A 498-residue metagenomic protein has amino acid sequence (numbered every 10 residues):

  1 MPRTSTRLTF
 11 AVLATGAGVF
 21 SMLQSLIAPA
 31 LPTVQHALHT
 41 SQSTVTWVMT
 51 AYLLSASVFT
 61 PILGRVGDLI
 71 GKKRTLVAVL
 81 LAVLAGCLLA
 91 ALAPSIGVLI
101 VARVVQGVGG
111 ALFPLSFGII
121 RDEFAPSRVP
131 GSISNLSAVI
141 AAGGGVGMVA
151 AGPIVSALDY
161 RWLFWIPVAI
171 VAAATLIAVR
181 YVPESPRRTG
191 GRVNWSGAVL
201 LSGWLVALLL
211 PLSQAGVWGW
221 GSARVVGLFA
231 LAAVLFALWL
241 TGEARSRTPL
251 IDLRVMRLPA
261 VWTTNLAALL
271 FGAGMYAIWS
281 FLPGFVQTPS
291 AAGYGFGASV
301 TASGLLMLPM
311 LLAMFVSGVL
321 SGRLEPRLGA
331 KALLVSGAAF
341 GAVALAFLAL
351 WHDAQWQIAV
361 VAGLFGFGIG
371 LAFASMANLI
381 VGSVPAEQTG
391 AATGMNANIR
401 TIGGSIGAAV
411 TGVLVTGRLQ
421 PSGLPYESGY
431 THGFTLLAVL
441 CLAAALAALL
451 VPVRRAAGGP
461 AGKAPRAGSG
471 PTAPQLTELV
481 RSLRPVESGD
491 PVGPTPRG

Functional and structural regions predicted by a protein language model:
M1-S5, V451-G498: Intrinsic disorder in cytosolic terminal tails and internal cytosolic loops of multi-pass membrane transporters
T6-L31, T40-Q42, V48-A51, G86 (+6 more regions): 12-transmembrane solute porter fold
T33, P61-R65, L69, P153 (+1 more regions): Membrane-interface helix termini in secondary transporters
A37-H39, G71, L92-V98, L158-D159 (+2 more regions): Helix-breaking motifs and short loop linkers at transmembrane-helix boundaries and internal kinks in secondary membrane
V58-P94: Conserved MFS/SLC helix-loop-helix module at the cytosolic interface between two early adjacent transmembrane helices
A82, G86-L89, G97-V105, W356-L364: Paired small-residue
V105-A138: Cytoplasmic helix-loop-helix junction between adjacent transmembrane helices in 12-TM secondary transporters
S156-A268, G272-G274, W279-F281, Y294 (+4 more regions): Hydrophobic transmembrane-helix bundles of small-molecule transporters
